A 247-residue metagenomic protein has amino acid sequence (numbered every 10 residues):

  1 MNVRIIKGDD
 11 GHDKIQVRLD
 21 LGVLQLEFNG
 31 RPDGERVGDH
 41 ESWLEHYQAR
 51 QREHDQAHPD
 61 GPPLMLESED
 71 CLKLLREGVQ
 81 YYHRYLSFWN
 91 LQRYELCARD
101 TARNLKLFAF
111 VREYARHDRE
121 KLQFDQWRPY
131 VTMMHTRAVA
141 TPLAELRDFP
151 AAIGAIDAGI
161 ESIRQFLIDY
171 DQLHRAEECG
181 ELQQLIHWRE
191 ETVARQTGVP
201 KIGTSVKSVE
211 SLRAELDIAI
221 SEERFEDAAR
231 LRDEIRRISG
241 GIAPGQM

Functional and structural regions predicted by a protein language model:
M1-V111, D157: N-terminal alpha-helical interaction modules that lie
V3-D9, K14-E27, G34-E35, D39 (+6 more regions): N-terminal cationic and glycine-rich segments that engage phosphates or anionic surfaces
P63-G78, E120-T132, Q196-S208: TPR-adjacent "capping" and linker segments in tetratricopeptide-repeat scaffold/adaptor proteins
L66, E113-P129, I168-E181, M247: Acidic, Ser/Thr-rich low-complexity linear motifs
L74, Y81-Y82, D100, P129 (+2 more regions): TPR repeat positional signature
R84-F88, Q92, M133, A138-L143 (+2 more regions): Conserved small-residue packing positions in alpha-helical repeats and bundles
C97, N104, V111, D118 (+4 more regions): Alpha-helical solenoid scaffolds that mediate protein-protein interactions, centered on TPR/SEL1-like repeats but also
